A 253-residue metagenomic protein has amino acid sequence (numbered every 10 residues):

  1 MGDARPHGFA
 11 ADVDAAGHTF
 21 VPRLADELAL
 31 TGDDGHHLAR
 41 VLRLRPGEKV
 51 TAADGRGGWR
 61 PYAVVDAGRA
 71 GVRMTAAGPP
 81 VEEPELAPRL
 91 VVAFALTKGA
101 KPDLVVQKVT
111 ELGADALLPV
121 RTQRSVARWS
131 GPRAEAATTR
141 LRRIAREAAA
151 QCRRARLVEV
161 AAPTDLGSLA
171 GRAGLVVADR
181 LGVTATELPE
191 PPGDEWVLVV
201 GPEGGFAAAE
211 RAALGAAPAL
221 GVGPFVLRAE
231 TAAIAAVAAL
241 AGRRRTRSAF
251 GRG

Functional and structural regions predicted by a protein language model:
M1-E82: N-terminal positively charged helical leader segments and presequences
D3-A4, E82-V176: RNA substrate-binding interface of SAM-dependent RNA methyltransferases
H18, E27, K49, G71-V72 (+6 more regions): Structural motif
P79-P80, E203-G204, P224-L227: Short, acidic/turn-prone active-site loops that include or flank metal/cofactor- and phosphate-binding residues
A173-A212, A217-V222: Active-site/ligand-binding-proximal alpha/beta "capping" segment
A208-G253: Structured adenosyl-cofactor binding patch, chiefly the S-adenosyl-L-methionine
